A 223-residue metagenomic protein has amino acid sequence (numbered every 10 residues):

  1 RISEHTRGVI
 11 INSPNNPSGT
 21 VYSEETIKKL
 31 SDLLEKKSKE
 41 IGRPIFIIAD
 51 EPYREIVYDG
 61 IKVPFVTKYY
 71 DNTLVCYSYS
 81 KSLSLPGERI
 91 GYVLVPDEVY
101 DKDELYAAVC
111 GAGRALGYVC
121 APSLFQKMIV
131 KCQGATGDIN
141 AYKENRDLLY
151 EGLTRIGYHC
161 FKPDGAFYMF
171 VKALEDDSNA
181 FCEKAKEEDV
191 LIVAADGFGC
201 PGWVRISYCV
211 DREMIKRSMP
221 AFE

Functional and structural regions predicted by a protein language model:
R1-E223: PLP-dependent class I/II
